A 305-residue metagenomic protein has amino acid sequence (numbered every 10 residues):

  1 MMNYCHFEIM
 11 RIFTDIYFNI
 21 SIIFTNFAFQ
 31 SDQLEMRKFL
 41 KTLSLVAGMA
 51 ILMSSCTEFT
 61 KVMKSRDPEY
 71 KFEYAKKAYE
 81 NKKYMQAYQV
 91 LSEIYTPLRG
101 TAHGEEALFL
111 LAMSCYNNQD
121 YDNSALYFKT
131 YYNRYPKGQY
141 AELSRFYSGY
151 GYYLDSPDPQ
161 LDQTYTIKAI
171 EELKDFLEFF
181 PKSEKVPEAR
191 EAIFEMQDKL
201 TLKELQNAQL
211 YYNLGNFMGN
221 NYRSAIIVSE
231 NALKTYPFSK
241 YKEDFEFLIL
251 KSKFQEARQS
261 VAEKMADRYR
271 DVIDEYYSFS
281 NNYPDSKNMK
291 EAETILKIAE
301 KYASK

Functional and structural regions predicted by a protein language model:
M1-M2, M10: Methionine residue identity
H6, I12-N26, D32, I51: Short, positively charged and aromatic/hydrophobic N-terminal segments
I22-N26, R37-L40, L52-K305: Acidic, polar-rich low-complexity tracts and alpha-helical solenoid repeat scaffolds
D32-S44: Bacterial N-terminal signal peptides that target proteins for export
S44-L52: Bacterial N-terminal signal peptides
